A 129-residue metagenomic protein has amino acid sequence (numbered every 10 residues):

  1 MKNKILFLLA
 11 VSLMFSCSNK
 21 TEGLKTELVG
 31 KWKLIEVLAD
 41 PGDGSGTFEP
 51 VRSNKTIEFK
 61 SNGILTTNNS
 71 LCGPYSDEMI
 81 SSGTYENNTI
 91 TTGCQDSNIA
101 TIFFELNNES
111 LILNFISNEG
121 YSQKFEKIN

Functional and structural regions predicted by a protein language model:
M1-S16: Sec-dependent bacterial lipoprotein signal peptides
S18-K33: N-terminal helix-cap/turn-to-beta initiation motif at the start of protein domains
K33-N62: Short, solvent-exposed loop/hinge segments that bridge or flank secondary-structure elements
A39, N118-E119: Acidic glycine-/aspartate-rich tracts in secreted/extracellular proteins
N54, E58-I112, I116-S117: Contiguous, well-ordered beta-strand patches that form the walls/edges of small beta-barrel/beta-sandwich domains
G120-N129: Short, low-complexity, Pro/Ser/Thr/Gly-rich segments in the mature regions of secreted, periplasmic
